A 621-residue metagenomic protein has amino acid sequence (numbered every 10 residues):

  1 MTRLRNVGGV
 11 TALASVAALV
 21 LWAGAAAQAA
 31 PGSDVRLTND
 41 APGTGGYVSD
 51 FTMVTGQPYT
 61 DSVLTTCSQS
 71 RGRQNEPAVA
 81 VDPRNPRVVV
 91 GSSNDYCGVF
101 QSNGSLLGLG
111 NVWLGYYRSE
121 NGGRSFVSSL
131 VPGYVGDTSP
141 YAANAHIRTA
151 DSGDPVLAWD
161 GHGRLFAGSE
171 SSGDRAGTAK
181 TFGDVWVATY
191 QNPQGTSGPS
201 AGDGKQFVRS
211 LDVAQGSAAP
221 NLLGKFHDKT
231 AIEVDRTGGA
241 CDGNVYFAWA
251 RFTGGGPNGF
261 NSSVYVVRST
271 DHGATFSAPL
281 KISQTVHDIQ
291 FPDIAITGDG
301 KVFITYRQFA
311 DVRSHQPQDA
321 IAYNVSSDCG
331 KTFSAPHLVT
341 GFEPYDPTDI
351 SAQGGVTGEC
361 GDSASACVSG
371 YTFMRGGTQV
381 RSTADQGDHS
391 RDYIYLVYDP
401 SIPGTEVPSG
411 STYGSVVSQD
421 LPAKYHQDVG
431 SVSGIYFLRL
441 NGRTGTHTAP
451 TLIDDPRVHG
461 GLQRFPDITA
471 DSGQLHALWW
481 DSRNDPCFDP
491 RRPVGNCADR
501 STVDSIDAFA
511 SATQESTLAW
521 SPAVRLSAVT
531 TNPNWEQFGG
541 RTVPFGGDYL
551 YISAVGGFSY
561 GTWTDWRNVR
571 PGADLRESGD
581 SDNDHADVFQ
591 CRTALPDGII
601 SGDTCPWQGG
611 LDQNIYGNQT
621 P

Functional and structural regions predicted by a protein language model:
T2-A29: Secretory targeting and sorting signals
A29-P621: C-terminal PAP-associated
